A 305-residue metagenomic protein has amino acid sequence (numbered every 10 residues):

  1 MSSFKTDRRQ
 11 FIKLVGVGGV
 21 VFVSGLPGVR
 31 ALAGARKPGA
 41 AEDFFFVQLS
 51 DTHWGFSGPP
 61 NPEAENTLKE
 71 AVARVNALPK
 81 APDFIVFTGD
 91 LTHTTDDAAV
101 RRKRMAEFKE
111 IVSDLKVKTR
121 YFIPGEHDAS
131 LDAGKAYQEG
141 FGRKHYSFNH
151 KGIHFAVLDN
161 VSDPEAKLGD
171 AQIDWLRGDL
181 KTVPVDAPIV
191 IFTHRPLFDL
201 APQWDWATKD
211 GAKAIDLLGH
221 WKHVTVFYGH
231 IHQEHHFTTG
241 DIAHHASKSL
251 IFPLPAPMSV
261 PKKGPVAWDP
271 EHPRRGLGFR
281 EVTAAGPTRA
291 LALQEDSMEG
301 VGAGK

Functional and structural regions predicted by a protein language model:
S2-V20: N-terminal secretory signal peptides and thylakoid transit peptides that target proteins across membranes
L14, L32-R102, L200: N-terminal active-site segment of His-dependent metallophosphoesterases
G25-R30: C-terminal segment of classical bacterial N-terminal signal peptides
P38, D96-P188, T208-T225, F237-L291: Extended active-site neighborhood of metal-dependent phosphoesterases/phosphodiesterases
L49-S50, I85-G89, R120-E126, I191-T193 (+2 more regions): Active-site neighborhood of phospho(di)ester-bond hydrolases with catalytic His/Asp-centered motifs
W54, H93, D128, L197 (+1 more regions): Short active-site segment of divalent metal-dependent hydrolases/proteases that encodes the spacing between
P184-L200: Short acidic, glycine-rich surface-loop motifs adjacent to enzyme active sites
L293-K305: C-terminal/domain-terminus segments
